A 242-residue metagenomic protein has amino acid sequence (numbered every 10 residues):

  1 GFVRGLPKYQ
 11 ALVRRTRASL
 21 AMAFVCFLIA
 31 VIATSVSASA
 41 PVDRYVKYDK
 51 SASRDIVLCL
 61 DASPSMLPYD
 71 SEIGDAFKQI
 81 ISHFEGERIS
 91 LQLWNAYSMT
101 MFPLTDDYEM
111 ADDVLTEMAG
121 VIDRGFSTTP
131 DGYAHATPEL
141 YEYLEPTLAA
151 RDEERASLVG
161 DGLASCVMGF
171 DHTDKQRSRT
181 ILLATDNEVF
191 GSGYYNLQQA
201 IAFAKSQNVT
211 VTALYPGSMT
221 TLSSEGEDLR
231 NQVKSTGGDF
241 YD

Functional and structural regions predicted by a protein language model:
G1-V57, P64-Y69: Acidic, polar low-complexity linker/tail segments
F2-P7, D55, A62, E225-D242: Juxtamembrane amphipathic/hinge helix adjacent to a transmembrane helix
K47, S53-I56, P64-N95, F102-E117: …and closely analogous acidic/polar surface helices at protein-protein or active-site interfaces in A-domain-like
A52-I56, E85-S90, R177-T180, Q207-T212: Envelope-exposed proteins and targeting segments
L60-D61, D186: Conserved acidic
K78-G86, T116-D123, V167-K175, K205 (+2 more regions): Sec-exported extracytoplasmic/periplasmic mature domains
I89-P146, G226-R230: Short beta-strand-loop
A150-S157, D161, S165-G169, T173-T180 (+2 more regions): VWA/integrin I-like adhesion module and closely mimicked acidic/polar interface patches used
